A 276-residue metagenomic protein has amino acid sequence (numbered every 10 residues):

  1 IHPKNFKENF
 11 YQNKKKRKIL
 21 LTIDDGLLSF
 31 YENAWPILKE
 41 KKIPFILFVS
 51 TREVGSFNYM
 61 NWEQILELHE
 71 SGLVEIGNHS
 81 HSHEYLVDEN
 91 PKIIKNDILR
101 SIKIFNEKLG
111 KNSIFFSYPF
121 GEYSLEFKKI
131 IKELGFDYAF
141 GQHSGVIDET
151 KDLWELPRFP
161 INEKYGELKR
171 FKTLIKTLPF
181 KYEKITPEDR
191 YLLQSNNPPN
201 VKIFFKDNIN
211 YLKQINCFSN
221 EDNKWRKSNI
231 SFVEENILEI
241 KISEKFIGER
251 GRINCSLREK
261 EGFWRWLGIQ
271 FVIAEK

Functional and structural regions predicted by a protein language model:
I1, K15-I19, L27-F127, D137 (+1 more regions): Metal-dependent polysaccharide deacetylase catalytic core of the NodB/CE4 family, i.e., the active-site-bearing domain
I1-L20, S29-E63, P160-K276: Terminal accessory/targeting
F10, E122-S124, S144: Generic alpha-helical secondary structure signal
F136-G145: Acidic, His- and aromatic-enriched active-site or binding-groove loops in soluble protein domains that engage sugars
